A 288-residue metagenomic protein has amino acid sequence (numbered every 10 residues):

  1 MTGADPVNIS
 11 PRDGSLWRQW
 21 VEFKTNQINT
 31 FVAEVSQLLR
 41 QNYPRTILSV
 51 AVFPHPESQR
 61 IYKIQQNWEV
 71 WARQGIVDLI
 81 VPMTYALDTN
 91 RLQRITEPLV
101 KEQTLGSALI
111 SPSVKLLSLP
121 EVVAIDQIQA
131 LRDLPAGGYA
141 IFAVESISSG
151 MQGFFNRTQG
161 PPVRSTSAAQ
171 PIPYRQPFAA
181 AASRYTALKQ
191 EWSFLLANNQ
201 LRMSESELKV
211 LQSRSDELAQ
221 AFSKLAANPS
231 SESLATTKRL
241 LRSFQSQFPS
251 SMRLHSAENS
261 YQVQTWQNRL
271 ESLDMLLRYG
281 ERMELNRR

Functional and structural regions predicted by a protein language model:
M1-Y43, I47-W68: Polysaccharide-binding and catalytic clefts of secreted carbohydrate-active enzymes
N8-S15, T46-S58, P98-Q127: Active-site clefts of carbohydrate-active enzymes
L16-F23, Q37, P44, D88 (+3 more regions): Alpha-helix capping and helix-coil boundary motifs
R18-V21, E69-A72, S193, Q267: Short linear interaction motif-like sites in intrinsically disordered regions of transcription factors
V32-S36, P56-V70, N90-E102, V122-Q127: Alpha-helical scaffolding within the catalytic cores of extracellular/periplasmic polymer-degrading hydrolases
Q37-P44, R73-V77, Y85, T104 (+1 more regions): Sec-exported extracytoplasmic/periplasmic mature domains
I76-R91, L99, I110-S272, L276: Substrate-binding cleft of secreted/luminal carbohydrate-active enzymes
